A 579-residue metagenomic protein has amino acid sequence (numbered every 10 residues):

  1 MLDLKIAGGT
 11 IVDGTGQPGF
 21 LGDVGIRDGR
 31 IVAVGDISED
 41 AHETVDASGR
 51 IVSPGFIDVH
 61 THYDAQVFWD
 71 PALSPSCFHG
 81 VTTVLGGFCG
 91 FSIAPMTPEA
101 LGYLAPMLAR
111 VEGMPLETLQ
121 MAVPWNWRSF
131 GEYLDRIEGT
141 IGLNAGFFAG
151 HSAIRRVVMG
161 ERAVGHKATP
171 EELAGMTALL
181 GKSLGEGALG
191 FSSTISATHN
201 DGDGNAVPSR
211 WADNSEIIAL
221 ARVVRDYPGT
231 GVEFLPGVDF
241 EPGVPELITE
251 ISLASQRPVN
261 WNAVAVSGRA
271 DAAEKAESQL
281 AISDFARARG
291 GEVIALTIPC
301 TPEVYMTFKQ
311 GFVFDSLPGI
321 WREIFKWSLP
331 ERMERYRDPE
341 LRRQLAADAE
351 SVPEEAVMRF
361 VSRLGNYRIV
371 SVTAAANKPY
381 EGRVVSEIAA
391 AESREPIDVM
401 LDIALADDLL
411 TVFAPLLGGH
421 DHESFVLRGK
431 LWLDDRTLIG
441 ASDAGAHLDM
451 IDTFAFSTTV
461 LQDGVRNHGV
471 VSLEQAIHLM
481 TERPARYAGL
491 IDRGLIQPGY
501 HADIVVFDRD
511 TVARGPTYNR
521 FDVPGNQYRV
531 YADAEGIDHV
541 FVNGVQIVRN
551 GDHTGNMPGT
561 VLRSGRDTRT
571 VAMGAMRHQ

Functional and structural regions predicted by a protein language model:
M1-A7, I11-G55: Histidine-rich, glycine-flanked metal-binding segment
G9, G29, G49, H60 (+11 more regions): Divalent metal-coordination and catalytic microenvironments
I11-D23, V412-H422, R428, S472-I477 (+1 more regions): Acidic, glycine-enriched loop/beta-strand segments at the rims of small-molecule binding/catalytic pockets
V52-P75: Di-metal (Zn2+ and/or Mg2+/Mn2+) metal-binding site signature of metallo-dependent hydrolases with the MBL/beta-CASP
W69-G190: Divalent-metal coordination cores built from histidine and acidic residues
Y133, I137, I141-G142, F147-V157 (+4 more regions): Active-site neighborhoods of metal-dependent hydrolases
K430-T437, F456, V506-P558: C-terminal cap of metal-dependent C-N hydrolases
V548-Q579: Intein/HINT protein-splicing elements and their conserved insertion hotspots or analogous self-processing inserts
